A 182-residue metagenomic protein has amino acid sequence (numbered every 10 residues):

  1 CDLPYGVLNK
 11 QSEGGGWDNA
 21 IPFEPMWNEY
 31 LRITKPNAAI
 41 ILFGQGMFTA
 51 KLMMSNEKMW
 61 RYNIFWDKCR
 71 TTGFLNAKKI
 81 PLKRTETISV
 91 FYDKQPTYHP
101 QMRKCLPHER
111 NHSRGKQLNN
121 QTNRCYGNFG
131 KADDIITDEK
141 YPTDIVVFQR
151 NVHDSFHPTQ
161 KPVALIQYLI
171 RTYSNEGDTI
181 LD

Functional and structural regions predicted by a protein language model:
C1-L181: Core catalytic lobe of class I
